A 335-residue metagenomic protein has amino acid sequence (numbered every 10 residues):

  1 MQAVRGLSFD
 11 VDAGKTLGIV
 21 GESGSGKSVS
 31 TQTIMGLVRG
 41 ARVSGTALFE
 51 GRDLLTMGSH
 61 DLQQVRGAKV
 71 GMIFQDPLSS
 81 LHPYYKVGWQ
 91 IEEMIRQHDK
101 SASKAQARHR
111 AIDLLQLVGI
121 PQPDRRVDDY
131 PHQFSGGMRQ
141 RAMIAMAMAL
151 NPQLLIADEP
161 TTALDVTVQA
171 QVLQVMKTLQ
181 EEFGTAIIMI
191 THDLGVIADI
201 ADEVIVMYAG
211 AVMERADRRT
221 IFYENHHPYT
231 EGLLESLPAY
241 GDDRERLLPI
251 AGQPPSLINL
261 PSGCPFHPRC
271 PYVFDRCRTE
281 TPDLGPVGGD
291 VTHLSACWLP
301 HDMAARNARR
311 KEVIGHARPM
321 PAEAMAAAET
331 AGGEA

Functional and structural regions predicted by a protein language model:
M1, L54-G71, Q97, K104 (+2 more regions): ABC ATPase NBD coupling module
G36, L154-P160, L164-R246: P-loop NTP-binding/switch modules centered on Walker-like glycine-rich loops
V43-D53: Conserved ABC transporter NBD signature motif
R52-D53, A105-R125, L234: Conserved ABC ATPase "signature" region
P121-R125, R215-E329: Short catalytic/signature loops enriched in Gly
A149-Q153: A short, proline-enriched helix->beta-strand linker immediately N-terminal to the Walker B motif in ABC-type P-loop
